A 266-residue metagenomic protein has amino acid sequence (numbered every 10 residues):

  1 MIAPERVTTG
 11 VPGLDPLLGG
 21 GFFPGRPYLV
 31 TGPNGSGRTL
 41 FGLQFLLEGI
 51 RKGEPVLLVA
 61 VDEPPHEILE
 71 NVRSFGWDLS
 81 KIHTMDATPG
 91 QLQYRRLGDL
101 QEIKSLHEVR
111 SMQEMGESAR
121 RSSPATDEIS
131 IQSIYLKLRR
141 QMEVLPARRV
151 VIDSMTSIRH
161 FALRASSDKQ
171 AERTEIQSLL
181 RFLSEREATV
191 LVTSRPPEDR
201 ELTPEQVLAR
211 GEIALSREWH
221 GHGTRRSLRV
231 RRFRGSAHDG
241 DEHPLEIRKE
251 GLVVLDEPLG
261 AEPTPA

Functional and structural regions predicted by a protein language model:
M1-I2, D239-A266: C-terminal regions of RecA-like/P-loop NTPase motor modules
T9-G21: Pre-Walker A adenine-sensing motif
Y28-T31: Short hydrophobic/aromatic beta-strand immediately N-terminal to the Walker A/P-loop
P33-Q113: Conserved P-loop
P55, I82, P146-R149, E185-V192: Loop/turn-to-beta-strand initiation segments
D62-H66, S74, T88-Q93, T156-I158 (+4 more regions): Conserved nucleotide-binding/hydrolysis micro-motifs of P-loop NTPases
Y94-S184: Phosphate-binding/switch loop-helix module in NTP-utilizing enzymes
A188-E250: Phosphate-binding/switch region of NTP-binding enzymes
